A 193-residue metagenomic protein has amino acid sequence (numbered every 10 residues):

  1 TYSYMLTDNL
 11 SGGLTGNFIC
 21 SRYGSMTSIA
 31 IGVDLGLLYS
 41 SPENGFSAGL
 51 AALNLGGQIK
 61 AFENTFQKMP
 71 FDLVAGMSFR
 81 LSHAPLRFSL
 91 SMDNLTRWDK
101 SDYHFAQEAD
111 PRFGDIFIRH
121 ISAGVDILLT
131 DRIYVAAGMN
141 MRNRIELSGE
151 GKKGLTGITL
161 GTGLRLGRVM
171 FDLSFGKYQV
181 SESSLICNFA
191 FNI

Functional and structural regions predicted by a protein language model:
T1-I193: Outer-membrane beta-barrel porins/channels
